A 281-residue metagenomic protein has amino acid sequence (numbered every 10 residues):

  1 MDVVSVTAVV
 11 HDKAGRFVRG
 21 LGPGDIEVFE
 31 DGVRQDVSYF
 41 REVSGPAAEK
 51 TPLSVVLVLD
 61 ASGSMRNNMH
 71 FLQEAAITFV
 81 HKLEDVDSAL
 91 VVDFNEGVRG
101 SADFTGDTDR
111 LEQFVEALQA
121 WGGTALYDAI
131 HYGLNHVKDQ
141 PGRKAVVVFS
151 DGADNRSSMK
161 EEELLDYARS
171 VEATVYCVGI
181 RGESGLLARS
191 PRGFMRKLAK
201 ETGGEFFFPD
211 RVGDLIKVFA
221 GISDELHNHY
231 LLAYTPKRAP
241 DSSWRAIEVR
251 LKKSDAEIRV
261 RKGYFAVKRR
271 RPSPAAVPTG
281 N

Functional and structural regions predicted by a protein language model:
M1-N281: Scaffold/interface architecture of coatomer-like assemblies
